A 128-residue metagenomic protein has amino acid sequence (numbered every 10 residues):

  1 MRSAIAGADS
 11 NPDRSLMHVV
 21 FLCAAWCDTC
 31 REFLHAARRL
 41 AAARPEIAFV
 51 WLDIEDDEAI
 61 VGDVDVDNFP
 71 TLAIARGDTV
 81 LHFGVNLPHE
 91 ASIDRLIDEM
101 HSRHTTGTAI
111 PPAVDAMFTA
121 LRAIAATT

Functional and structural regions predicted by a protein language model:
R2-A43: Local sequence-structure signature of Cys/Sec-based thiol-disulfide redox active-site neighborhoods
I5-L16, I93, M100-H101, A126-T128: N-terminal/domain-start segments enriched in small and hydrophobic, helix-friendly residues, covering either
S10-N11, G62-V64: Short amphipathic alpha-helix with an adjacent loop that forms part of the alpha/beta core around
L22, P45-I60, V66-N68: Thiol-based oxidoreductase modules, predominantly thioredoxin-like and allied folds used for disulfide exchange
D28, D56-A59, P88: Short alpha-helical
A73-P112: Non-catalytic, surface beta->alpha helical segment in thiol-disulfide oxidoreductase systems
R103-T128: Acidic/histidine-enriched, glycine/proline-rich intrinsically disordered or flexible terminal extensions
